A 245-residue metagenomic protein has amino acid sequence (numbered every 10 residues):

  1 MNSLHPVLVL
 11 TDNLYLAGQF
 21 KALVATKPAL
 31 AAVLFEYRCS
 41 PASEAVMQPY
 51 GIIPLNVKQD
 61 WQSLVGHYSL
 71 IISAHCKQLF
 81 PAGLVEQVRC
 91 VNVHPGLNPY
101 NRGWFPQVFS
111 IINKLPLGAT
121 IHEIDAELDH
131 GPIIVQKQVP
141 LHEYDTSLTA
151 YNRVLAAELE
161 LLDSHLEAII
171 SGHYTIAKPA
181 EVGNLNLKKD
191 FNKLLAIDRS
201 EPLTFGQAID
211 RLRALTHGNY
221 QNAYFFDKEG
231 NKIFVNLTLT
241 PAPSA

Functional and structural regions predicted by a protein language model:
M1-A245: One-carbon transfer enzymes
